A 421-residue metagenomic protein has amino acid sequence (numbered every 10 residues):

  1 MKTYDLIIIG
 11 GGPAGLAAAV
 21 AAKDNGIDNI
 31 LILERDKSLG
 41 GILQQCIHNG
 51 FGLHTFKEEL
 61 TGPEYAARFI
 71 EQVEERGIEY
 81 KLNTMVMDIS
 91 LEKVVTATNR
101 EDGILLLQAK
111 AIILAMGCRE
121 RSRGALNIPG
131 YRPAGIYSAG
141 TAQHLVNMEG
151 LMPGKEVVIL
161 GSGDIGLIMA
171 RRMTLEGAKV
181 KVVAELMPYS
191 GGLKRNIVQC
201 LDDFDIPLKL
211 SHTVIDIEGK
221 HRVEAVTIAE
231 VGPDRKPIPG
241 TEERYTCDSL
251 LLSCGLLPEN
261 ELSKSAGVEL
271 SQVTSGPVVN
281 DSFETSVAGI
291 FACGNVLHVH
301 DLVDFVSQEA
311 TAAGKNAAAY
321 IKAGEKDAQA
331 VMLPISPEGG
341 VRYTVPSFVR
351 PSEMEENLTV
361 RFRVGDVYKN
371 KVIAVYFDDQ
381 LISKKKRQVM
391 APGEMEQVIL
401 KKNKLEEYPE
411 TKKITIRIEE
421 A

Functional and structural regions predicted by a protein language model:
M1-I9, A67-E156, G232-G240, L251 (+2 more regions): FAD-binding core/adjacent interface of flavoenzyme oxidoreductases
Y4-R68, Q72, H144-N147, P153-Q199 (+2 more regions): Beta1-alpha1 glycine-rich phosphate/pyrophosphate-binding loop at the start of Rossmann-like nucleotide-binding domains
I70-A97, T174-E261, E356-Q388: A Rossmann-like FAD-binding core segment of flavoenzymes
I104-L105, A111-L208, T213-R222, G289-A292 (+2 more regions): Predominantly flavin-linked oxidoreductase catalytic cores and closely associated redox partners
L114, I136-V146, S249-H300: FAD-site-proximal beta/loop scaffold in flavoenzymes
D304, A312, N316-K385: Mid-to-C-terminal Rossmann-like scaffold of FAD/NAD(P)H-dependent oxidoreductases
V360, I373, N403-A421: Short, aromatic- and glycine-rich surface loops/edge beta-strands on solvent-exposed regions
P392-K401: Aromatic sugar-binding surface patches on proteins that engage polysaccharides or sugar-phosphate polymers
